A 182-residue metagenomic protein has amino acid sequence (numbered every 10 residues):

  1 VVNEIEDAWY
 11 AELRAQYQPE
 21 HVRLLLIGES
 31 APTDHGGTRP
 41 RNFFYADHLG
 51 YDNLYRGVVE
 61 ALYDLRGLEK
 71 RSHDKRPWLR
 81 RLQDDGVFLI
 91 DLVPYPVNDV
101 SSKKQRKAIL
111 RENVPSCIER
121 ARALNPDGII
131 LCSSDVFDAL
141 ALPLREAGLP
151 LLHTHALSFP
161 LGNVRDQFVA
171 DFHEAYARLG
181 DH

Functional and structural regions predicted by a protein language model:
V1-P143, A147-L152, G162: A polyanion-binding, active-site-adjacent surface
H155-F159: Hydrophobic, aromatic-enriched alpha-helical segments typical of multi-pass transmembrane helices
P160-A170: Short, charged, surface-exposed secondary-structure boundary motifs
A170-H182: A polyampholytic, Gly/Pro-enriched intrinsically disordered region
